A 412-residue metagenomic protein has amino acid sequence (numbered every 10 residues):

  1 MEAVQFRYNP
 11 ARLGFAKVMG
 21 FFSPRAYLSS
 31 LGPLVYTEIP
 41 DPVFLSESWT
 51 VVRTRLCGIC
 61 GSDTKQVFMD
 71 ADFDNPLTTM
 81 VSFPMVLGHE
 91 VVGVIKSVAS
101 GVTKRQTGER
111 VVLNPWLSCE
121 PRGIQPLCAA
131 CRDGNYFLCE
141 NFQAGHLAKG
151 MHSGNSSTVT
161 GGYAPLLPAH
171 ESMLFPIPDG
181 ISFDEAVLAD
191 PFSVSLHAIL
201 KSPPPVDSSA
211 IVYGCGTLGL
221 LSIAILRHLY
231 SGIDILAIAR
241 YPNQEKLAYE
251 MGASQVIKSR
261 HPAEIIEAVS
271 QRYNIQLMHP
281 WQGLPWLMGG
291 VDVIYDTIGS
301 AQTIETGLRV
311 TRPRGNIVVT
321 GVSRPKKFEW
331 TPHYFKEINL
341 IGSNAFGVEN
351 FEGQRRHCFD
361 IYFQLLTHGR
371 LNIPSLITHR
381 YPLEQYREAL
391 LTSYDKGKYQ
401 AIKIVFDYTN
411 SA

Functional and structural regions predicted by a protein language model:
M1-L87, G161, P165, T409-A412: Short N-terminal strand-loop motif that marks the start of NAD(P)H/FAD-dependent oxidoreductase cofactor-binding domains
A16, Q282-L284, E305-L308, R356-A412: C-terminal hydrophobic helical "lid"/dimerization subdomain of Rossmann-like NAD(P)H-dependent oxidoreductases
P40-G58, D72-R132, P178-G180: Glycine-rich beta-strand-centered segment in the early N-terminal region that forms part of a ligand/cofactor-binding
T78-S82, H89, C119-Y213: NAD(P)H dinucleotide-binding glycine-rich loop of Rossmann-like/cofactor-binding domains, especially the beta1-alpha1
S172, P176-E267: Mid-domain Rossmann-like dinucleotide-binding core that forms the NAD(H)/NADP(H) cofactor-binding site
I265-L284, M288, K327-T378, R387-E388: C-terminal substrate-binding/catalytic core of Rossmann-like NAD(P)-dependent dehydrogenases/reductases
V293, R309-K327, L340: ADP-ribose/adenylate-binding Rossmann-like module
